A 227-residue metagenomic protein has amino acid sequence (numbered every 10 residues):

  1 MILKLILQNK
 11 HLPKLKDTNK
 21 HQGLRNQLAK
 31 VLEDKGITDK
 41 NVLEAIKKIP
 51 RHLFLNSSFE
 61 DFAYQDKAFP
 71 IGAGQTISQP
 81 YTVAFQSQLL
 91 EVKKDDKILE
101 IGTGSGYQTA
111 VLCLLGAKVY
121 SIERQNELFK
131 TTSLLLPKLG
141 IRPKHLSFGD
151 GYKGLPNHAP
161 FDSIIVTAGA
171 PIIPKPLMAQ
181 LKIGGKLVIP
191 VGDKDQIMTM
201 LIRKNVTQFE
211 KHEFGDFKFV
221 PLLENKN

Functional and structural regions predicted by a protein language model:
I2-L99, Y107-L115, L128-H145, N205-K226: Class I SAM-dependent transferase core
E91-E210: Conserved nucleotide-cofactor-binding alpha/beta core module
